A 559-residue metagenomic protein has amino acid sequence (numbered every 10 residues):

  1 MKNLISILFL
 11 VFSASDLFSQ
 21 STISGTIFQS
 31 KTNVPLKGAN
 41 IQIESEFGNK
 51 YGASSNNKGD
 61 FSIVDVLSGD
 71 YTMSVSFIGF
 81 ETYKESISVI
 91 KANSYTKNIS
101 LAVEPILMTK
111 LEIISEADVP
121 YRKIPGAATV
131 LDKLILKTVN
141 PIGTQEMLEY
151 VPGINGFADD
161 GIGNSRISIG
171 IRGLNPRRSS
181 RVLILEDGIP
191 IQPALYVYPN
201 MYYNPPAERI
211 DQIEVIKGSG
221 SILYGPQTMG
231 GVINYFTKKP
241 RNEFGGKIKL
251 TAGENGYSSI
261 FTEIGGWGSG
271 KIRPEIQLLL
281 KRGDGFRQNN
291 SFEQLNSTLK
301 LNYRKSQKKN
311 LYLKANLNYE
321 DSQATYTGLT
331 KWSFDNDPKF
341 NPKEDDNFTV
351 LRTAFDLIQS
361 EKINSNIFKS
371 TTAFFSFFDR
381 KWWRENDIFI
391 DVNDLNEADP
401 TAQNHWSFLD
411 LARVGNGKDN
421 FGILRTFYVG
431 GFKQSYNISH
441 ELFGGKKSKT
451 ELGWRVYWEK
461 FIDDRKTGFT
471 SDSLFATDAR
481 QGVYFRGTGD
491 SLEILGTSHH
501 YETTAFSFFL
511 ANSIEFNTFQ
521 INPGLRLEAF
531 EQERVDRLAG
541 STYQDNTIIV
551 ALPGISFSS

Functional and structural regions predicted by a protein language model:
F28, T32, N40-E46, S76-F80 (+2 more regions): Short, acidic, small-residue-rich periplasmic hinge/interaction motif at the N-terminus of Gram-negative outer-membrane
E46-D60: Short, acidic Ser/Thr/Gly-rich low-complexity loop/linker segments typical of extracellular and cell-surface proteins
V64, I189-K217: Short acidic/polar hinge/loop motifs at secondary-structure boundaries that mediate gating or recognition
Q145-P193: Extracytoplasmic beta-strand/coil segments of soluble accessory domains associated with Gram-negative outer-membrane
L148, I213-E214, I233-Y235, T371: Non-catalytic regulatory/gating segments with a bias toward low-complexity or hydrophobic composition
I167, G231, F244-G246, S258-T262 (+6 more regions): Hydrophobic, lipid-facing positions within transmembrane beta-strands of outer-membrane proteins
A252-R282, R287-T325, N347-S365: Transmembrane beta-barrel wall of Gram-negative outer-membrane proteins
S306-N316, V350-D536, S558: Face-selective signature of the C-terminal outer-membrane beta-barrel domain
